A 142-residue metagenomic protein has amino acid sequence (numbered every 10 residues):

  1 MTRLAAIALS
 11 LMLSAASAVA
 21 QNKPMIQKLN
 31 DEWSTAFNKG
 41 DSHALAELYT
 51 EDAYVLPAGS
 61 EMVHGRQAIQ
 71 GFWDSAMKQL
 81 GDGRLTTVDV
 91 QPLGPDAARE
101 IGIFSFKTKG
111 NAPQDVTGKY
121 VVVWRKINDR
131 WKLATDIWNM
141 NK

Functional and structural regions predicted by a protein language model:
L4, L9-E51, Q67, P92: Short, low-complexity N-terminal intrinsically disordered segments enriched in polar/charged residues
S42, D52, S60-V63, F106-K107 (+1 more regions): Solvent-exposed loop/turn segments at secondary-structure junctions within structured extracellular/periplasmic domains
Y49, G59, D89, G102-F104 (+1 more regions): A mature extracytoplasmic/lumenal domain signature
A53-H64, D74-L80: A short gly/proline-enriched turn/hairpin at secondary-structure junctions
G71-A112: Surface-exposed, charged secondary-structure patches
T117-N141: Short beta-strand edge/turn micro-motifs at domain boundaries
